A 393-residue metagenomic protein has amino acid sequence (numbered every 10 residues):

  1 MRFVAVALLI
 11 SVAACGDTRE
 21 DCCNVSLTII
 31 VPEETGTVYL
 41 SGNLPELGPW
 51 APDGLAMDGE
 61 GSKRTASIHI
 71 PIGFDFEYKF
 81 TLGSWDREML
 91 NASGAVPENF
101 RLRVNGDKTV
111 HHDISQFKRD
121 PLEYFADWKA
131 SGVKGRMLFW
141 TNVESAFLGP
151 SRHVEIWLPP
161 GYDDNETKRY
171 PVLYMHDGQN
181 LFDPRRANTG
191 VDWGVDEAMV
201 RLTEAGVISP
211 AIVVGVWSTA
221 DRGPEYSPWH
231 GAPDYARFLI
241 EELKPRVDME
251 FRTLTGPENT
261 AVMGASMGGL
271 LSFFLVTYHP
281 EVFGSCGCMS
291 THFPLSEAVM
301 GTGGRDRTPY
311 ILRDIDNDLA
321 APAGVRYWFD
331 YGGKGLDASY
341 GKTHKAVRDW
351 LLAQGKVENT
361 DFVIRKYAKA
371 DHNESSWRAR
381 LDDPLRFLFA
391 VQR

Functional and structural regions predicted by a protein language model:
A7-G16: Hydrophobic h-region of N-terminal signal peptides that target proteins for export in Gram-negative bacteria
E20-C23, P97-R169: A domain-start/cap signature at the N-terminus of enzymes
I30-D75, G83-N105, E144: Aromatic-rich carbohydrate-binding modules that target alpha-glucans
D163, P224-S266: Gly/Ser-rich "nucleophile elbow"/oxyanion-hole loop immediately N-terminal to the catalytic nucleophile in hydrolases
T167-Q179: Short beta-strand element of the alpha/beta-hydrolase
Q179-E242: Active-site machinery of serine-nucleophile hydrolases
G256-L312: Primarily recognizes the serine-hydrolase "nucleophile elbow" in alpha/beta-hydrolase and SGNH/GDSL folds
S296-T360, R365: The feature captures the conserved acid-bearing segment of alpha/beta-hydrolase catalytic domains
